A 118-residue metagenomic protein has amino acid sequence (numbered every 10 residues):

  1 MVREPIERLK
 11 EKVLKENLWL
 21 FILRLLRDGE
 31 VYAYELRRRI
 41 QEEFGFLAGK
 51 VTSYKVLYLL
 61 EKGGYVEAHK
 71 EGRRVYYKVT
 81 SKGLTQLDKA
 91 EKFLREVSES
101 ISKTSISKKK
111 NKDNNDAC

Functional and structural regions predicted by a protein language model:
M1-E11: Short, Lys/Arg-enriched N-terminal segment that forms or immediately precedes the first helix of a structured domain
K10-T52, Y65: N-terminal helix-turn-helix DNA-binding core of bacterial DNA-binding proteins
G49, A68, L87: Short, electropositive, low-hydrophobicity segments enriched in small/polar residues
Y54-E61: Short, hydrophobic-biased segments on the C-terminal half of alpha helices that form "recognition helices"
E61-G72, K78: Beta-hairpin "wing" of winged helix-turn-helix
G72-E91: Basic, amphipathic "hinge/linker" alpha-helix immediately C-terminal to the N-terminal HTH DNA-binding motif
T85-C118: Amphipathic alpha-helical dimerization/coiled-coil segments that flank or bridge DNA-binding/regulatory modules
